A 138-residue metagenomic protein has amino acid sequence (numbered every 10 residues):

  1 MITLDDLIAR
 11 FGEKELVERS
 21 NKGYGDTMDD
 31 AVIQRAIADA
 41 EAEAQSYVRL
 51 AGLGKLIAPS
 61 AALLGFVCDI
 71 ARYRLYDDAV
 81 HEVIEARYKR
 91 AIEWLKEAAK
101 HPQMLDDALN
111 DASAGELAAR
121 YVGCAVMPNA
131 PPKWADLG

Functional and structural regions predicted by a protein language model:
M1-L63, L117-G138: Conserved short "hinge" loops at termini or chain/domain junctions
S46, A62-E82: Ordered, amphipathic secondary-structure segments that act as subunit-interaction surfaces in large macromolecular
Y73-G138: Short loop/turn elements at secondary-structure junctions
